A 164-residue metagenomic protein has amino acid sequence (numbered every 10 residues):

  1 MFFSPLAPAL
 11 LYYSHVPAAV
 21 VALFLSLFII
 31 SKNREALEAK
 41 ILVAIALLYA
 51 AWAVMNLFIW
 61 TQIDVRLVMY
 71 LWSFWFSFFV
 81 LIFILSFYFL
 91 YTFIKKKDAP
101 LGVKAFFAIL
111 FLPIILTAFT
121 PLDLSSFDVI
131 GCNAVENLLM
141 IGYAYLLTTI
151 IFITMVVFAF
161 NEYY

Functional and structural regions predicted by a protein language model:
M1-F3: Short, Lys/Arg-rich, polar N-terminal cytosolic tail immediately upstream of the first transmembrane signal-anchor
P5-A22, E35-V157: Individual alpha-helical transmembrane segments in multi-pass integral membrane proteins
L27-N33: N-terminal low-complexity or simple alpha-helical regulatory segments that function as activation/interaction modules
F160-Y164: Cytosolic juxtamembrane helix at the C-terminal end of the final transmembrane segment
